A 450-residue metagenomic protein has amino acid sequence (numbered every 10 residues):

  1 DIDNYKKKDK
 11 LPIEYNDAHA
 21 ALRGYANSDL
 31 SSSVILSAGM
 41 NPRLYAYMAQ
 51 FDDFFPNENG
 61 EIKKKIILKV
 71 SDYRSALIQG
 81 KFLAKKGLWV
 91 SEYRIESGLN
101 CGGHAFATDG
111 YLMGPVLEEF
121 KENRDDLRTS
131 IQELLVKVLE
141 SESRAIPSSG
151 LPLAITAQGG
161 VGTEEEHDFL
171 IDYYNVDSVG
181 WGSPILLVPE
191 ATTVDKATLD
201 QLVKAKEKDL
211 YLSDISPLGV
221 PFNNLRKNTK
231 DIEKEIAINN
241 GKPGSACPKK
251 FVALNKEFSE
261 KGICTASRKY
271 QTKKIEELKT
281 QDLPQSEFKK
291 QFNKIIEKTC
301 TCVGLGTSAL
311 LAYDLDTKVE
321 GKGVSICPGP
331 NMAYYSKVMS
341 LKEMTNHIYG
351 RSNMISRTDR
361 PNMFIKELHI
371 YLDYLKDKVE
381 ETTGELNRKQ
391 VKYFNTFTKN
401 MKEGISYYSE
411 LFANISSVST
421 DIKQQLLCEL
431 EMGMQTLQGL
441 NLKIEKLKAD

Functional and structural regions predicted by a protein language model:
D1-R94: Catalytic alpha/beta active-site cores
N4-K8, D17, I62-I66, A76 (+7 more regions): A near-ubiquitous, low-amplitude feature marking generic local secondary-structure context
N41, D195, P284-Q285, S340 (+1 more regions): Helix N-terminus capping/helix-initiation residues
L44, D53, D109-L112, P189-E190 (+4 more regions): A sequence-level detector of short, solvent-exposed, charge-rich linear segments
I66-N239: Glycine-rich phosphate/ribose-binding loops and adjacent secondary-structure elements that form binding surfaces
G150-L151, G162-D168, S183, K206-V303: C-terminal catalytic or substrate-handling cores of phosphate/nucleotide- and metal-cofactor-dependent proteins acting
A309-D450: C-terminal accessory/interaction regions of large nucleic acid-associated machines
